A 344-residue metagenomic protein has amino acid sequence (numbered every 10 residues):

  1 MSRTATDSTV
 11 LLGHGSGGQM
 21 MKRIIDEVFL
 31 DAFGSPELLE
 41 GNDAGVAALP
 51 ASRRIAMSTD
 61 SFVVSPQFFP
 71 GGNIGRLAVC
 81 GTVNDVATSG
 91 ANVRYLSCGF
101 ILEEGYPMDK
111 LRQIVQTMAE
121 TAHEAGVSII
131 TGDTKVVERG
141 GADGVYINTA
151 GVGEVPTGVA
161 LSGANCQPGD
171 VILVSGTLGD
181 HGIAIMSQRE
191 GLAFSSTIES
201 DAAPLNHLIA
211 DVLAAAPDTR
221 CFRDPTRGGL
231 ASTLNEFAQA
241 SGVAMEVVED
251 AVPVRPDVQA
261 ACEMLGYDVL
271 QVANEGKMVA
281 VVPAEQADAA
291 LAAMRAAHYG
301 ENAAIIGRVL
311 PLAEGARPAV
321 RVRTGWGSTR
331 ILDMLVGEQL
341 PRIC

Functional and structural regions predicted by a protein language model:
M1-V28, G315-R317, T329-L340: N-terminal amphipathic/basic leader segments beginning at the initiator methionine
L11, Q19-V174, I185, F194: Glycine-rich phosphate/pyrophosphate-binding loop regions near the starts of catalytic domains
G41-N42, V272-K277: Short Gly/Ser/Thr- and Asp/Glu-enriched loop/turn motifs at secondary-structure junctions
E103-G105, I198-N274: Active-site-proximal betaalpha loop/short-helix elements that scaffold phosphoryl/nucleotidyl transfer chemistry
T177-L178: Short, surface-exposed secondary-structure boundary micro-motifs
V282-D288: Helix N-cap motif at beta-to-alpha junctions
A289-Y299: Short amphipathic alpha-helices in soluble, non-transmembrane regions that often serve as interface/regulatory elements
A297-C344: Acidic, Ser/Thr/Pro-rich beta/coil linker or hinge segments at domain junctions
